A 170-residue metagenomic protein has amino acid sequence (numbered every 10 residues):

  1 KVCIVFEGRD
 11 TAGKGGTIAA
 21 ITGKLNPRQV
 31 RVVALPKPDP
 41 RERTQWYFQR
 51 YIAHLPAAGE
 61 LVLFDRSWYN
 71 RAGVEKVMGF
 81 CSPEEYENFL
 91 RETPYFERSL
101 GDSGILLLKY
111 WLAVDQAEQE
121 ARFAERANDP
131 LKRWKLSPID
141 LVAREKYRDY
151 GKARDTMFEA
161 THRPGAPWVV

Functional and structural regions predicted by a protein language model:
K1-I4, G59, A166-P167: Pre-Walker A (Motif I) flank of P-loop NTPase domains
V5, V62-D65, L107-W111, V170: A structural signal for short, well-ordered beta-strand segments and their strand-loop junctions that often border
V5-T22: Glycine-rich phosphate-binding P-loop
T11, P38-R41, S67-N70, A113-E120 (+1 more regions): Conserved nucleotide-binding/hydrolysis micro-motifs of P-loop NTPases
G23-P27, A53-A57, S99-I105, T161-P164: Conserved catalytic network of the ASCE P-loop NTPase/AAA+ motor domain
R28-R91: Conserved nucleotide-sensing/catalytic segment adjacent to the nucleotide-binding pocket in NTP-handling enzymes
K76-L90, G101-K152: A glycine- and Lys/Arg-enriched "phosphate-lid" helix/loop adjacent to the NTP-binding pocket of small-molecule kinases
S99, E145, G151, E159-P167: Glycine-rich ThDP/TPP pyrophosphate-binding loop and its adjacent helix/strand module within ThDP-dependent enzymes
